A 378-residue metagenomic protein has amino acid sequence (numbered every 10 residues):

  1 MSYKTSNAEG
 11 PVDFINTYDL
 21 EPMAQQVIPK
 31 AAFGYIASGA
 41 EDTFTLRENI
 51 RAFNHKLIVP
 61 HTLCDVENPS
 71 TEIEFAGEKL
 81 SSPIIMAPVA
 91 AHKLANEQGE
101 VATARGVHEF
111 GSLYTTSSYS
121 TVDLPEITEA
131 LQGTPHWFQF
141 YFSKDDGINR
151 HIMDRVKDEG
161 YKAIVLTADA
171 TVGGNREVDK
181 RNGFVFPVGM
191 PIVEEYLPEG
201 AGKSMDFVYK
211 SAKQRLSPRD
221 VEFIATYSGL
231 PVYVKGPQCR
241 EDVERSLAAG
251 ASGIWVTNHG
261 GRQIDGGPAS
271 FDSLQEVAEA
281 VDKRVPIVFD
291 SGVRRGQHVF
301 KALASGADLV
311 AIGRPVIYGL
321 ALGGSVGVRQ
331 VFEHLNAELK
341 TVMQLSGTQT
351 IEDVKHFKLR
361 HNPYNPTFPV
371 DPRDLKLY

Functional and structural regions predicted by a protein language model:
M1-G77, R176, G183-L216, D353-V354 (+1 more regions): An N-cap/entry alpha-helix motif that binds or orients negatively charged groups
N49, G266-E279, L320-K340: C-terminal helical cap(s) of enzyme catalytic domains, especially alpha/beta-barrels
L57, E72-E74, P83-A87, L113-T115 (+1 more regions): Short, conserved beta-strand segments within well-ordered enzyme catalytic domains that often line or immediately flank
L80-V122: Glycine-rich active-site/cofactor-binding loop and its immediate structural neighborhood
A91, R105, A130, K144-F289 (+1 more regions): Alpha/beta enzyme core
E109-A130, T134-N149: A gly/proline- and charged-residue-enriched helix-loop-helix capping module
K301-V328, H361-Y364, Y378: A compact, surface-exposed functional segment
S325-D353, L359-N362: Internal helix-turn-beta structural module
